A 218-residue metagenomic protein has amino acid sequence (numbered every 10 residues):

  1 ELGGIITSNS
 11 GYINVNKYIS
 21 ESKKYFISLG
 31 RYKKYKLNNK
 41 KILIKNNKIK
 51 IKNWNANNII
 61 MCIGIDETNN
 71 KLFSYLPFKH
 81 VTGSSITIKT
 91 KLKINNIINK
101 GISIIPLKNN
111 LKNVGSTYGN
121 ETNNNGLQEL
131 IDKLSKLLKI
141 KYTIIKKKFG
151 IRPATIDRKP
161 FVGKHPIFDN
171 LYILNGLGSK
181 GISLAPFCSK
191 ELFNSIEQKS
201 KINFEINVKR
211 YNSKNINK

Functional and structural regions predicted by a protein language model:
E1-L29, K33: Flavin (FAD/FMN) cofactor-binding and adjacent substrate-gating region of FAD-dependent oxidoreductase domains
N14-Y25, N55, T82, K100 (+1 more regions): Internal, well-ordered alpha-helical segments in soluble enzyme and binding-protein domains
F26, G30, W54, L138 (+1 more regions): Short, hydrophobic alpha-helical segments
R31-I49: A conserved short coil-to-beta-strand element within the FAD-binding core of flavoproteins
K33, I60, Y172-L174: Hydrophobic/aromatic beta-strand patches that form the interior of the parallel beta-sheet core in alpha/beta enzyme
I49-N58: Core beta-strand elements of the Rossmann-like FAD/NAD(P) dinucleotide-binding domain in flavoenzyme oxidoreductases
N58-N170: Active-site substrate-recognition segment that forms the wall of the catalytic cavity or substrate channel
T143-K218: C-terminal catalytic lobe of FAD-dependent flavoproteins
